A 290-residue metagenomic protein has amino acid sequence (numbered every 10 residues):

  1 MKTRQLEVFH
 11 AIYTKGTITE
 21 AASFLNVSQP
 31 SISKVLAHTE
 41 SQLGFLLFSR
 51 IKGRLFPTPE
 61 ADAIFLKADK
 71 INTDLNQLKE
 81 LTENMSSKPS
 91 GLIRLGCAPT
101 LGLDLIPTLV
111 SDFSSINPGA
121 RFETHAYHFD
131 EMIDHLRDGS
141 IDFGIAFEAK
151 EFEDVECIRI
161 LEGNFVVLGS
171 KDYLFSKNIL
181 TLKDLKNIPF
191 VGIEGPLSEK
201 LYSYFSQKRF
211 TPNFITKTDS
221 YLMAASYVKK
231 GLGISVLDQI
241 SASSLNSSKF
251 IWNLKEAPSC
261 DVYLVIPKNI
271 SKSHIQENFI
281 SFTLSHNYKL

Functional and structural regions predicted by a protein language model:
H10-S28: Short helix-boundary/capping micro-motifs
E40-P57: A short LG(V/I)-centered, amphipathic sequence patch enriched for acidic residue(s) preceding the LG motif
Q42-L43, I64-S86: Alpha-helical linker/hinge and terminal dimerization helices associated with HTH transcriptional regulators
S87, F152-F190: Flexible hinge/capping segments at coil-to-helix
S90-F152, T218: Central regulatory/effector-binding core of bacterial HTH transcription factors
L105, I251-L290: A late-sequence structural motif
E153-R159, G163, M223-N269: Beta-alpha-beta core module
I188-R209, S273-Q276, L290: Secondary-structure junction motif
